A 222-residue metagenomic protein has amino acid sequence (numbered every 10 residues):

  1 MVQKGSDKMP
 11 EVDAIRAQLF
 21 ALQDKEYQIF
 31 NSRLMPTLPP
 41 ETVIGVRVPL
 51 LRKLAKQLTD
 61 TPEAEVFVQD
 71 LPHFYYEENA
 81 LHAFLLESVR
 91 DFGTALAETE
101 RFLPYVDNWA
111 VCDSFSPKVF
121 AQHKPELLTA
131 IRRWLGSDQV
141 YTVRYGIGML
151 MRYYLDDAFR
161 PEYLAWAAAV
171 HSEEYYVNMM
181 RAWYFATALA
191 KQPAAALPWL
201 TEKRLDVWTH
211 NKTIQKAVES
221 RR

Functional and structural regions predicted by a protein language model:
V2-R222: Alpha-helical scaffold domains
